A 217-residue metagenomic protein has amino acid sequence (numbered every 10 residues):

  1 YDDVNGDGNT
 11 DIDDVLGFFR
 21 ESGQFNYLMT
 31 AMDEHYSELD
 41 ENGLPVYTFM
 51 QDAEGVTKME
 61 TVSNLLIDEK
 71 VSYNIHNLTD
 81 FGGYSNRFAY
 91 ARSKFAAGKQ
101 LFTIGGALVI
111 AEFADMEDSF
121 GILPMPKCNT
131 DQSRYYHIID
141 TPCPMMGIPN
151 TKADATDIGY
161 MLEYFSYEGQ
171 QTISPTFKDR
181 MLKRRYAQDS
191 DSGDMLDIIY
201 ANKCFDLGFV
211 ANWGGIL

Functional and structural regions predicted by a protein language model:
Y1-Y47: Extracytoplasmic/periplasmic solute-binding protein
D2, M59-S63, R92, I158-S166: Non-transmembrane alpha-helical segments in soluble domains of secreted/periplasmic/extracellular proteins
G6, D11-L16, V71-S72, A97-L101 (+2 more regions): Loop/turn elements at helix/coil->beta-strand transitions in domains of secreted/extracellular proteins
E21-S22, G105-I110: Beta->alpha turn/N-cap motifs
L28-M32, Y36-Y84: Glycine-centered hinge/linker elements that transmit conformational signals in sensory and ligand-binding systems
Y84-L101: Short helices/loops that flank or line small-molecule/ion binding pockets
F113-R184: Extracytoplasmic/periplasmic substrate-recognition and gating elements
G193-L217: C-terminal capping/gating helix-and-loop segments adjacent to ligand/active sites or protein-protein/ligand interfaces
